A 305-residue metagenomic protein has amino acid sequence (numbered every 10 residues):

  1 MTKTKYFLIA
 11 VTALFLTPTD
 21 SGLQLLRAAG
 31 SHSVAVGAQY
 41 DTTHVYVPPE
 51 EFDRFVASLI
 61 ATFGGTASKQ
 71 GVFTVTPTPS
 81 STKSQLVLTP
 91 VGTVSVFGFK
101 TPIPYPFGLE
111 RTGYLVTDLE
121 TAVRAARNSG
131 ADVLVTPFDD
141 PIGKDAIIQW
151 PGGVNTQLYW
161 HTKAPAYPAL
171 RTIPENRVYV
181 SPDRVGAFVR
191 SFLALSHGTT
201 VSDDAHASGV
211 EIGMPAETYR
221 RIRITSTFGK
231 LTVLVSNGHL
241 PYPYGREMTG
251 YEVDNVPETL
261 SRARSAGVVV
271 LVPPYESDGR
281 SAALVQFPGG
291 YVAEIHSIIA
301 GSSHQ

Functional and structural regions predicted by a protein language model:
M1-K5: Positively charged n-region of N-terminal signal peptides that target proteins for export
I9-D20: Bacterial N-terminal signal peptides
L26-V56, E110-T112, Y159-D204, R246-T249 (+1 more regions): N-terminal beta-strand motif that seeds the catalytic metal site of vicinal oxygen chelate
V34-G37, H44-V91, N128, T136-W150 (+4 more regions): Core segments of cupin and vicinal oxygen chelate
A38-E50, Q85-V87, F99-A125, K144-Q149 (+3 more regions): Vicinal oxygen chelate
Q70-K83, S95-E120, R127-D145, K163-Y167 (+2 more regions): A cross-kingdom feature marking solvent-exposed beta-strand/loop segments within repeated, beta-rich binding/scaffold
R221-T227, T232-N237, S261, A282 (+1 more regions): Long compositionally biased, domain-poor regions of proteins
M248-V256, R262-A263, V269, Y275-E276 (+1 more regions): C-terminal functional regions that serve as terminal interaction/effector modules
